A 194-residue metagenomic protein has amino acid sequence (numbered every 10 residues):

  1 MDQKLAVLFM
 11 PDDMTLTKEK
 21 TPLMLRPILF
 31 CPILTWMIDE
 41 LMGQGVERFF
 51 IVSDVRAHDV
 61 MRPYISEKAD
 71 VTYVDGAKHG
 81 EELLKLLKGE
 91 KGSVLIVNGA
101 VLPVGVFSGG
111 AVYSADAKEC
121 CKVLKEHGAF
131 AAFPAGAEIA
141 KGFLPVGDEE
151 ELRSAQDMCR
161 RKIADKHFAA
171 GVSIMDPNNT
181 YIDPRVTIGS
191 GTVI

Functional and structural regions predicted by a protein language model:
M1-Q3, V101, A135, A140-I194: Left-handed beta-helix
M1-R62, A69-Y73: N-terminal glycine-rich phosphate-binding loop and ensuing alpha1 helix
V7, R26, F50, T72 (+4 more regions): Hydrophobic/aromatic beta-strand patches that form the interior of the parallel beta-sheet core in alpha/beta enzyme
W36, E40, E82-K85, G89 (+3 more regions): Alpha-helical scaffold segments in soluble metabolic enzymes
L41-M42, K88-G89, V106, G171 (+1 more regions): Catalytic cores of nucleotide-enabled group-transfer and carboxylate-activating enzymes in metabolic and assembly-line
V52-D54, V74-A77, A115, E138 (+1 more regions): Conserved beta-strand termini and adjacent loop/short-helix elements that scaffold enzyme active sites in alpha/beta
H58-K125: Conserved beta-loop-beta/alpha segment of the NTase-like Rossmann-fold superfamily that binds/positions NTPs
G109-L144, A155: A glycine-centered loop/beta-turn motif at secondary-structure junctions
